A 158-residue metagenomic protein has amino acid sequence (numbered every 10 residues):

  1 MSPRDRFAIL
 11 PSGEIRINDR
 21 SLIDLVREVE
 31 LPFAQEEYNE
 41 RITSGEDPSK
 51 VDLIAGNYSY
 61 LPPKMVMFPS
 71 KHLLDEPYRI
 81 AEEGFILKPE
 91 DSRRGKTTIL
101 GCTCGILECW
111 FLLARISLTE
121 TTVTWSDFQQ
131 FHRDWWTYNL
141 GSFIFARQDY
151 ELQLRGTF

Functional and structural regions predicted by a protein language model:
M1-F158: Intrinsically disordered, low-complexity acidic regions enriched in Pro/Ser/Thr
